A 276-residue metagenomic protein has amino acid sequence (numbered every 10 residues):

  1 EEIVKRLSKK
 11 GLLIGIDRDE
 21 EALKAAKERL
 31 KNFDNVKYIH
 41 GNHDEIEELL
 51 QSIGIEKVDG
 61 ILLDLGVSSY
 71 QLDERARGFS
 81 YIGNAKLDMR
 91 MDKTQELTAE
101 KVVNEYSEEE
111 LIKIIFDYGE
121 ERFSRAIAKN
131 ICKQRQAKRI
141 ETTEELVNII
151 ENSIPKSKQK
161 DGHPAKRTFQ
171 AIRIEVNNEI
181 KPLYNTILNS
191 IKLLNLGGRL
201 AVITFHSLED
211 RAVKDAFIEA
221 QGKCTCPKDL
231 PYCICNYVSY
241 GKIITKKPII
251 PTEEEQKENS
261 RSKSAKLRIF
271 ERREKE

Functional and structural regions predicted by a protein language model:
E1-E276: S-adenosyl-L-methionine-dependent methyltransferase catalytic core, i.e., the SAM/SAH-binding region
